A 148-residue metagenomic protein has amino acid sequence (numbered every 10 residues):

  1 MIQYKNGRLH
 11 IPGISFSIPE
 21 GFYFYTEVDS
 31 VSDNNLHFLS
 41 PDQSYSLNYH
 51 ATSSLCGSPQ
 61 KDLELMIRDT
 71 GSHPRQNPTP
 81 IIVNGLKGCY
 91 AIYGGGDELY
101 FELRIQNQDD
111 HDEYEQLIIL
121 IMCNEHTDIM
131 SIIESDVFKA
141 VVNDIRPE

Functional and structural regions predicted by a protein language model:
M1-G7, D33-N35, I82-I92: Short, hydrophobic/aromatic-rich segments at coil-to-beta transitions
M1-I14, L63-D69: An N-terminal domain-start capping segment
M1-R8, L55-G57, C123-E125: Short, compositionally biased strand/turn segments that nucleate or flank brief secondary-structure elements
I2, G21-Y23, E27, S72-Q76 (+3 more regions): Short glycine-aromatic motifs
P12-L65: Secretory pathway targeting signatures of secreted, lumenal, and periplasmic proteins
F22, E115-E148: Surface-exposed amphipathic alpha-helical segments
D42-Y49, L55-G57, D97-F101, D112 (+1 more regions): Short, surface-exposed beta-strand/loop "edge" segments at domain boundaries and coil↔beta transitions
E64-E115: Signature of long, low-cysteine stretches enriched in small and polar/charged residues
